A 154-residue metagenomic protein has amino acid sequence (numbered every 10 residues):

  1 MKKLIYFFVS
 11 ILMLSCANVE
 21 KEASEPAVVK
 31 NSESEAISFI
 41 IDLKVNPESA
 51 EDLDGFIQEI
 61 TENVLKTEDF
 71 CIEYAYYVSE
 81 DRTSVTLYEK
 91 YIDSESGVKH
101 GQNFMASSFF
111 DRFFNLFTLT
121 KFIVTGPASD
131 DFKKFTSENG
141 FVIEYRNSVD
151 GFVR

Functional and structural regions predicted by a protein language model:
K2-F7: Sec-dependent signal peptide recognition, specifically the positively charged N-region followed immediately by
C16-V85, I92-Q102, N115-R154: Short S/T/G/P-rich N-terminal loop/turn motif that feeds into the first structured element of a domain
R112: Conserved serine/cysteine hydrolase catalytic core
